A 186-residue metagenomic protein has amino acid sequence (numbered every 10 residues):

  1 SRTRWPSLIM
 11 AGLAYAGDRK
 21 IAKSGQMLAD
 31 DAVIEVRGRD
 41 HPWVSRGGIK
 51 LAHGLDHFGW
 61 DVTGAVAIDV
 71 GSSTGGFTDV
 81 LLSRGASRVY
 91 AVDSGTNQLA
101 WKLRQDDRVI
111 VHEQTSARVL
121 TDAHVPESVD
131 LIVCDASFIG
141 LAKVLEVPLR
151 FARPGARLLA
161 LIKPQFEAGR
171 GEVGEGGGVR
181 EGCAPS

Functional and structural regions predicted by a protein language model:
S1-A32: A basic, amphipathic helix-loop patch mediating RNA/tRNA/ribosome contacts
R46-V66: Conserved alpha-helix/loop element of class I SAM-dependent methyltransferases that forms part of the SAM/SAH-binding
T63-S73, L81: Conserved class I S-adenosyl-L-methionine
S73, F77-T78, G95: Residues at the N-terminus of the alpha-helix immediately C-terminal to the conserved SAM/SAH-binding loop
V80-R88: Conserved S-adenosyl-L-methionine
S87-K143: S-adenosyl-L-methionine
A142-L159: A short glycine-rich, Lys/Arg-flanked "PGG" loop and its adjoining helix->strand segment in the class I
G155-G169: Conserved beta-strand signature within the Rossmann-like core of class I S-adenosyl-L-methionine
